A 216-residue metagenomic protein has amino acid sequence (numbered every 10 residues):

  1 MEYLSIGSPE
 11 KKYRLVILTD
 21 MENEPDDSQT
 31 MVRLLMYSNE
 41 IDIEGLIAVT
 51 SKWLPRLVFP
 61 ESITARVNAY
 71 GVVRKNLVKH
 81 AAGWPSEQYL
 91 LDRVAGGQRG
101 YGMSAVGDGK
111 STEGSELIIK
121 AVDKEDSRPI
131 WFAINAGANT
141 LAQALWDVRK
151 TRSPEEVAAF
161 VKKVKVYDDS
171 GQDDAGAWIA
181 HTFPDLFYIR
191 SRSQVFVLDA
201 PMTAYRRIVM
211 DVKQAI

Functional and structural regions predicted by a protein language model:
E2-I216: N-terminal acidic, glycine/proline-rich low-complexity segments
